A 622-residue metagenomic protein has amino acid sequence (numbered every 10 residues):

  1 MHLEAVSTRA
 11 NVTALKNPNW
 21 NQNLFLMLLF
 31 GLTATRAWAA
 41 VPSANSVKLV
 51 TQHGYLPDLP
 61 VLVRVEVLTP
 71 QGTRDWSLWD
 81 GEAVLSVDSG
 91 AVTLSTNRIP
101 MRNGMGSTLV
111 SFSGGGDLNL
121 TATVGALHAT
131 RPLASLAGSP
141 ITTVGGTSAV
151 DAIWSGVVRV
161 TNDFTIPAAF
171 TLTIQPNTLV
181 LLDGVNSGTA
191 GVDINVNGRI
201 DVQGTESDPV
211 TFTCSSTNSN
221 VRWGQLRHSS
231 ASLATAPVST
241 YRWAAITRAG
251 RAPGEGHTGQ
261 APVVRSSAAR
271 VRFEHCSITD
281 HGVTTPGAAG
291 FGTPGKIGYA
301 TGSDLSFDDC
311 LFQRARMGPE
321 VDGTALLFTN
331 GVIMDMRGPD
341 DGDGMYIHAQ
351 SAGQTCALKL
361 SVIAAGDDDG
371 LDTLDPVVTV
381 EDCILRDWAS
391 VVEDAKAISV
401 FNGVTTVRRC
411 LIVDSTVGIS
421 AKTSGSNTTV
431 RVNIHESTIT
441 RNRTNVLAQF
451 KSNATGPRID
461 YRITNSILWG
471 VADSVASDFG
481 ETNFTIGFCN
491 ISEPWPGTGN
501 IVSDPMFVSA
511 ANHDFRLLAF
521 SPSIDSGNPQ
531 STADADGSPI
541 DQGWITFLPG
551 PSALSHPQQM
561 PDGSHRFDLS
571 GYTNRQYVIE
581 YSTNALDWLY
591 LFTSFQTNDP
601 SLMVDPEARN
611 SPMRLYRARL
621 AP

Functional and structural regions predicted by a protein language model:
A40-G138: Core sequence-specific DNA-binding domains of diverse transcription factors
I141, D382-D387, A397-D514: Predominantly extracellular beta-rich ligand-binding scaffolds that present long acidic/polar faces for carbohydrate
S155-G224: Extracellular beta-helix/beta-solenoid repeat scaffolds
T161-T165, D183-G191, S215-T217, V221-G224 (+13 more regions): Short glycine/acidic-rich loop motifs that flank beta-strands on beta-rich extracellular proteins
P167-T173, N197-P209, H228-W243, V263-H275 (+9 more regions): Surface-exposed loop/turn motifs in large extracellular/passenger domains
I174, F212, A244, C489 (+4 more regions): Residue-level detector of buried hydrophobic side-chain packing in well-ordered secondary-structure elements
T498-T546: C-terminal accessory segments
P549-P622: Short, composition-biased motifs enriched in small/polar/acidic residues
